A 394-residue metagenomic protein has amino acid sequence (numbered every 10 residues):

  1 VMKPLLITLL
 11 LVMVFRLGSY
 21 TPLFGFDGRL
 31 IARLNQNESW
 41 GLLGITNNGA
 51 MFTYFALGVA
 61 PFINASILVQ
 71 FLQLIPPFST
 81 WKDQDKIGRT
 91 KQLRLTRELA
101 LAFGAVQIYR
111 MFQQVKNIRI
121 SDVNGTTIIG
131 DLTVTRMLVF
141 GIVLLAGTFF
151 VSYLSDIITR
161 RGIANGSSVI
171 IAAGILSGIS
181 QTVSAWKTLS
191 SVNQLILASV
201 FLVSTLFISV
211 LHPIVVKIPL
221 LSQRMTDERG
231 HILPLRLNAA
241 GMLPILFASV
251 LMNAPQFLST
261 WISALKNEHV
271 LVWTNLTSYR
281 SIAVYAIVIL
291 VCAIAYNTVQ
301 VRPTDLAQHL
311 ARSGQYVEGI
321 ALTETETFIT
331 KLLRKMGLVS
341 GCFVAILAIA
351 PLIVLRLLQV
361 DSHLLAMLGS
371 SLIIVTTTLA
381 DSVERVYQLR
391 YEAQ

Functional and structural regions predicted by a protein language model:
V1-Q394: N-terminal cationic and glycine-rich segments that engage phosphates or anionic surfaces
